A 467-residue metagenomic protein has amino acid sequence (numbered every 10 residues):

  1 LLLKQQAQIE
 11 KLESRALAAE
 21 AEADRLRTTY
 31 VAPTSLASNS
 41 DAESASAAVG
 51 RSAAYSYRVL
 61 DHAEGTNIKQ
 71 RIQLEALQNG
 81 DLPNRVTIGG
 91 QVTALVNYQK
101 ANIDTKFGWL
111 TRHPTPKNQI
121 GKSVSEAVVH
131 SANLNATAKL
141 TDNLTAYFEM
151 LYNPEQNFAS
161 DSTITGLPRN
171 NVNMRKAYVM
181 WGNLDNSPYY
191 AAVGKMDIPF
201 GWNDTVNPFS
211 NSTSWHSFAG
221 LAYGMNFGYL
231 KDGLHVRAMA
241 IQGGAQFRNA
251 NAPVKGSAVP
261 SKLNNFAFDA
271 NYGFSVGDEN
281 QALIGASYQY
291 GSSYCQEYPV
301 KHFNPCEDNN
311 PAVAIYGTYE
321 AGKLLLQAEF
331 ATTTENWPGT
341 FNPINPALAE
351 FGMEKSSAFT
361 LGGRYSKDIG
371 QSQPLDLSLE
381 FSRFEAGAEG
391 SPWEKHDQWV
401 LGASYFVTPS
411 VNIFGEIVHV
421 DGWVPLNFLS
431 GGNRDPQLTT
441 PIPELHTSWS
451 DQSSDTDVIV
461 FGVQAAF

Functional and structural regions predicted by a protein language model:
L1-F107, F467: N-terminal periplasmic/intermembrane-space "pro-region" immediately following the signal or transit peptide
I72-Q73, K100, L263, F268-W399: Detector for outer-membrane/organellar transmembrane beta-barrel domains, recognizing the amphipathic beta-strand
E75-K106, G121-Q246, K262-A267, N271-D278 (+4 more regions): Outer membrane beta-barrel
P83, S125-V129, L167-M174, H216-G220 (+7 more regions): Transmembrane beta-barrel outer-membrane domains
V86-A94, A146-F148, Y189-A191, V236-A238 (+8 more regions): Transmembrane beta-strands of outer-membrane beta-barrel proteins
K100-W109, N157-T165, R169-V172, N203-S210 (+5 more regions): Outer-membrane beta-barrel translocator domains and adjoining extracellular loop/strand segments of Gram-negative
V407-I413, V418-H446: C-terminal beta-signal and adjacent terminal beta-strands/loops of Gram-negative outer-membrane beta-barrel proteins
P436-H446, S450-F467: Outer-membrane beta-barrel "beta-signal"
